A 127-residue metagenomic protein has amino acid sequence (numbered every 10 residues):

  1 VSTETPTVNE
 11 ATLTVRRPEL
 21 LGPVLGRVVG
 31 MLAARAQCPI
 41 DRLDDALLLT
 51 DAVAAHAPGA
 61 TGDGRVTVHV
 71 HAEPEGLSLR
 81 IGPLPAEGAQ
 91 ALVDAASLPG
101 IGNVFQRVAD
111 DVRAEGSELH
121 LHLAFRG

Functional and structural regions predicted by a protein language model:
V1-L48: Bergerat-fold GHKL ATPase/HATPase_c domain
V1-T12, H56-G127: Conserved beta-strand-loop-beta-strand hairpin that lines the nucleotide-binding pocket of ATP/GTP-utilizing enzymes
P39-G64: Conserved ATP-binding N-box helix of the HATPase_c
